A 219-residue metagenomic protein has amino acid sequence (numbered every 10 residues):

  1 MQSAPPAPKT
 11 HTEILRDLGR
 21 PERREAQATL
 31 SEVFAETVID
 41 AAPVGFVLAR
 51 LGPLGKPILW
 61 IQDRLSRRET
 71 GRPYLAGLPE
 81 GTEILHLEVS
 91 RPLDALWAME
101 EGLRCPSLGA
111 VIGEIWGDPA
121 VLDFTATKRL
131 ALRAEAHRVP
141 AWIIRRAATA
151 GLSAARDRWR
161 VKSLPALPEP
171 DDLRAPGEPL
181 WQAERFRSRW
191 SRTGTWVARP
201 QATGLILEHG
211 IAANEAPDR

Functional and structural regions predicted by a protein language model:
M1-W60, R64, G71, P79-E80 (+1 more regions): Detector for small/aliphatic-rich hydrophobic stretches
R24-A26, E135, L152, A175-P176: Solvent-exposed alpha-helices and their adjacent loops that cap or buttress functional pockets in soluble metabolic
T29-F34, E83-H86, I112-W116: Short, basic, glycine/proline-bearing loop/turn elements
L48, L75, T127-A131: Short amphipathic alpha-helical segments and helix-helix/interface helices
L54, E80-G81, H137, A155: Short, structured coil segments at secondary-structure junctions
K56-G109: Conserved inter-motif catalytic segment of the P-loop NTP-binding fold
L87-W97, G102-V161: P-loop NTPase motor core
I143-A216: Phosphate-binding/switch region of NTP-binding enzymes
